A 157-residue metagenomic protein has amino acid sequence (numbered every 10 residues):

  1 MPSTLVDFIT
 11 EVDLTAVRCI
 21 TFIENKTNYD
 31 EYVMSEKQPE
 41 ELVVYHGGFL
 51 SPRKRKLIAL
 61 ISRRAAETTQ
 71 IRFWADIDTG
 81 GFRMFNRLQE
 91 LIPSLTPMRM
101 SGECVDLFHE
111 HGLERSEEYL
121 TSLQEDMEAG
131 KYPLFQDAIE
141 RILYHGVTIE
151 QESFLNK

Functional and structural regions predicted by a protein language model:
M1-Y45, L50-R64, T68, G80 (+2 more regions): Nucleic-acid enzyme cleavage-core boundary/entry regions
L91-P97: Structural alpha-beta junctions
M100: Active-site donor/metal-binding and catalytic loop motifs of nucleotide-sugar-dependent glycosylation enzymes
